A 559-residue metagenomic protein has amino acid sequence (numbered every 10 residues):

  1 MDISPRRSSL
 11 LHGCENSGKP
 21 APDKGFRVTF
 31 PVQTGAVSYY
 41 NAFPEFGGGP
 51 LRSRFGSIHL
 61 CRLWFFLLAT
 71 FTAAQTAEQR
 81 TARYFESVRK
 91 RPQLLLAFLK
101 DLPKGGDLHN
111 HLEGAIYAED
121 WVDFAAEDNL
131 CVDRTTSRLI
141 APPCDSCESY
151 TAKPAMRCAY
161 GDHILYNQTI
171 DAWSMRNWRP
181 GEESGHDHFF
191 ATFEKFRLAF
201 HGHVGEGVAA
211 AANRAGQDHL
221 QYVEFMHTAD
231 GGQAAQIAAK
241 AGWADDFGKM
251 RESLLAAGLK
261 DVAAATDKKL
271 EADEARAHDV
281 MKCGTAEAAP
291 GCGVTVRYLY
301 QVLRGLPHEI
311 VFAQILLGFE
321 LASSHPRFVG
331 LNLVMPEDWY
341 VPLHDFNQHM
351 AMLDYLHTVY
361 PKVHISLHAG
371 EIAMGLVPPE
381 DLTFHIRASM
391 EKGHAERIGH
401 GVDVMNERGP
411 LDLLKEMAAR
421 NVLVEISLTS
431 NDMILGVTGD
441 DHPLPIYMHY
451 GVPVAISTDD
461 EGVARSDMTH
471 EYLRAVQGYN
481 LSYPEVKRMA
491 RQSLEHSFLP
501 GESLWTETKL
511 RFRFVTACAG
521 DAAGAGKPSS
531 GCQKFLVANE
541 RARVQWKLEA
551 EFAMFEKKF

Functional and structural regions predicted by a protein language model:
D2, E15-K19, D23-K24, N41 (+2 more regions): Intrinsically disordered, low-complexity polyampholyte segments enriched for Lys and acidic residues
D2, R6, L11, P22 (+1 more regions): Intrinsic, low-complexity polybasic segments
S4, S8-S9, S17, F30 (+3 more regions): Serine residues within intrinsically disordered or low-complexity segments
F26, F30, Y39-F46, F55 (+2 more regions): Aromatic (phenylalanine/tyrosine) cluster motif
A74-F559: Metal-cofactor-binding active-site regions of metalloenzymes
